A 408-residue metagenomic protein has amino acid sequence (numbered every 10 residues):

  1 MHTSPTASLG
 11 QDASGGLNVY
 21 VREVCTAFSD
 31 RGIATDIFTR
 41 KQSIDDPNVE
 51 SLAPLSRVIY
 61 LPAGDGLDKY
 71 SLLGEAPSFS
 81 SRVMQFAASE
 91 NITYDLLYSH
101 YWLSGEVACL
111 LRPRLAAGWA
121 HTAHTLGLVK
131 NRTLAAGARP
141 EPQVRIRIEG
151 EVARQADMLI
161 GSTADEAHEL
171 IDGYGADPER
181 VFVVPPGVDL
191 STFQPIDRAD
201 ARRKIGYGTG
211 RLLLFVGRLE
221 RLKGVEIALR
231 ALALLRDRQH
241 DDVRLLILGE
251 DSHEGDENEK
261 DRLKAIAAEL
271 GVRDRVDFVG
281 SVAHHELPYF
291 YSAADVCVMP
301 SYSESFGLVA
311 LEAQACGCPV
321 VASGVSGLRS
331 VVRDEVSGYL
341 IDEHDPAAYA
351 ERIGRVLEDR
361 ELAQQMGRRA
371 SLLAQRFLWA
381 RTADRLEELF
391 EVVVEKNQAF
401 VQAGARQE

Functional and structural regions predicted by a protein language model:
M1-V58: N-terminal subdomain of nucleotide-sugar transferases
D165, G187: Carbohydrate-associated surface elements
Q194-Y207, A399, A403: A short helix/loop element that forms part of the nucleotide-sugar donor recognition site in Leloir-type
Y207-K223, L229-L232, L246: Conserved donor-binding/catalytic core segment of Leloir-type glycosyltransferases
S281-V282, Y289-A294: Short alpha-helical donor nucleotide-sugar binding micro-motif in glycosyltransferases
Y302: Aromatic "clamp/platform" in nucleotide-sugar-dependent glycosyltransferases that forms part of the donor/acceptor
A310, P319-A322, V332: Short hydrophobic beta-strand element within catalytic cores of glycosyltransferases and related nucleotide-activated
D334-E335, Y339-P346, R355-R360: Conserved acidic donor-binding segment of nucleotide-sugar-dependent glycosyltransferases
